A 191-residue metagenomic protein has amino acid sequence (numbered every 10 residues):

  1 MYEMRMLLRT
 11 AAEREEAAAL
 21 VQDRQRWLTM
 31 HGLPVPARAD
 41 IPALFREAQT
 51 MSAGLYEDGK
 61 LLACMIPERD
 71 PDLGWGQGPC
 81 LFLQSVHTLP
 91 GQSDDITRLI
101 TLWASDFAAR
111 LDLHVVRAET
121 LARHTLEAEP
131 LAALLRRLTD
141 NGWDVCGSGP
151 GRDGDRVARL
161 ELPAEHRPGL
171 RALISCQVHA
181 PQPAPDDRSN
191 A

Functional and structural regions predicted by a protein language model:
M1-P36, C176-A180, P185, N190: Short amphipathic alpha-helix that is part of the acyltransferase structural core
T29-E57: Active-site rim helix/loop that mediates acceptor-substrate recognition in acyltransferases
G54, K60-P71, F82: Conserved beta-strand in the GNAT
G76-P90, E119-T120: Conserved acetyl-CoA binding element of GNAT-fold acetyltransferases
Q92-A109, A133: Conserved acetyl-CoA-binding loop-helix of GNAT-fold acetyltransferases
L111-H114, D144: Short acidic/polar active-site loop segments enriched in Thr and Asp
R117-A133, T139, G151-G154: Conserved beta-strand-loop-alpha-helix junction that forms the acyl-donor binding cleft
C146-A191: C-terminal "cap" of GNAT-fold acetyltransferases
